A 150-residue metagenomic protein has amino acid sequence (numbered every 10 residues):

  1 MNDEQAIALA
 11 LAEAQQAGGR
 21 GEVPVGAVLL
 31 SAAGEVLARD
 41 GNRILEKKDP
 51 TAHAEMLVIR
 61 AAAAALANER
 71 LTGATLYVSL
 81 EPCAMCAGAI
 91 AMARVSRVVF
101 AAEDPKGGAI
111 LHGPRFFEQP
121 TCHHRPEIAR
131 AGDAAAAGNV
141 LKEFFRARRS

Functional and structural regions predicted by a protein language model:
M1-R20, V36, P82-S150: Zinc-dependent deaminase
A10, A14-A17, A27, A38 (+2 more regions): Small-residue (primarily alanine) positions within well-ordered alpha-helices, especially packing/interaction faces
V25-G34: Short beta-strand scaffold segments in enzyme catalytic cores
L37-I44: Short beta->alpha transition motifs characteristic of CBS
E46-M56: A short, polar/charged loop-to-alpha-helix boundary motif
M56-E69: Short, charged low-complexity linear segments at domain edges
N68-L80: Immediate flanking context of iron-sulfur cluster ligation sites
